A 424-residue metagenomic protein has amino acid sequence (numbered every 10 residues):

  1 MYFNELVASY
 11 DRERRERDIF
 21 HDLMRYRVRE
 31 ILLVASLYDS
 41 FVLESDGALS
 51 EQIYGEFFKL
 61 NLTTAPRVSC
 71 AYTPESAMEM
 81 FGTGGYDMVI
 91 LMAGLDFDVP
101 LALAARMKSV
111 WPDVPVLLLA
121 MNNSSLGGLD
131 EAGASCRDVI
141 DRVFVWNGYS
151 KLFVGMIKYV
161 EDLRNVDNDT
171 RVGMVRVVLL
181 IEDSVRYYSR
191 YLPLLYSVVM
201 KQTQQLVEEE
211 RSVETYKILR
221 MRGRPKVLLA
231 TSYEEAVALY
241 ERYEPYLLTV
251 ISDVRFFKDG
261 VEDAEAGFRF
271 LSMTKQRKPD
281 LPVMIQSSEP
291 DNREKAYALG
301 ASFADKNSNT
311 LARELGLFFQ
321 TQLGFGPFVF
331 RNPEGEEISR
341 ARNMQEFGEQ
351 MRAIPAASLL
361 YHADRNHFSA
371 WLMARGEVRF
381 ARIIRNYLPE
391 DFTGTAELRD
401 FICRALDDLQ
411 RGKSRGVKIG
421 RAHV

Functional and structural regions predicted by a protein language model:
M1-S69, G133-K226, Y233-E234, E241 (+3 more regions): Non-catalytic signal-transmission and effector/linker regions of two-component phosphorelay proteins
S9-E13, D39-Y54, T63-A65, C70-V116 (+4 more regions): Conserved phosphotransfer microenvironments
M80-F81, N292-A298: Short loop/helix-cap segments at secondary-structure boundaries that form the rim of catalytic
L119-M121, M284-Q286, K306: Hydrophobic/aromatic residues positioned on beta-strands within the core alpha/beta folds
S358-E390: Amphipathic alpha-helical packing elements
E377, A422-V424: Conserved small/polar residues in nucleotide/adenosyl-binding loops
R385-V417: Long, highly charged low-complexity segments enriched in Glu/Asp and Lys/Arg with interspersed Ser/Thr
